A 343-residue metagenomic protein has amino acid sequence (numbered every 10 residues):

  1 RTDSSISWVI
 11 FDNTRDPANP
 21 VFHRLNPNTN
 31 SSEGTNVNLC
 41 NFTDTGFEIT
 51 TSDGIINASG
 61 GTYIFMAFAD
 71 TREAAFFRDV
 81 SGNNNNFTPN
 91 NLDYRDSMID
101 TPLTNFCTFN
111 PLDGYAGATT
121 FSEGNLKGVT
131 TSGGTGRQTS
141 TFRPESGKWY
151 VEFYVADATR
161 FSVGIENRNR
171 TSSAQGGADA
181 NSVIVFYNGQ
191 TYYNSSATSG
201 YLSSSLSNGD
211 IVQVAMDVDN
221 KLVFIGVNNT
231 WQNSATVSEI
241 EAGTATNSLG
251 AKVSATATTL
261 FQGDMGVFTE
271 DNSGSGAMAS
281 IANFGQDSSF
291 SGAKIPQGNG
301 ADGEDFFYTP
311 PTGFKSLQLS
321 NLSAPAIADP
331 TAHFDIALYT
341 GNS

Functional and structural regions predicted by a protein language model:
R1-K148, F153-R160, E166-S343: Surface-exposed molecular-recognition determinants
